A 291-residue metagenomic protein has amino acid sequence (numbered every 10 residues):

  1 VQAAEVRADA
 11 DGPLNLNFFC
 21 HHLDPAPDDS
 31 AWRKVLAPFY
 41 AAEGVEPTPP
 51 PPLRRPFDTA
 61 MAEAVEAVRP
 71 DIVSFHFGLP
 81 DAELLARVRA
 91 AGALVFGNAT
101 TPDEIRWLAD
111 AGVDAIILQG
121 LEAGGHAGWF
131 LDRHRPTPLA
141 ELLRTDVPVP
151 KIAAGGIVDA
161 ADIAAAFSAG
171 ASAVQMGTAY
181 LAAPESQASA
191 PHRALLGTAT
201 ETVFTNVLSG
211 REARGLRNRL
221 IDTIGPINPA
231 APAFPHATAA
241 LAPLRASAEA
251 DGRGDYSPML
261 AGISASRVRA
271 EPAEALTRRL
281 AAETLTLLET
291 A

Functional and structural regions predicted by a protein language model:
V1-R144: Active-site entrance/lid segments in N-terminal catalytic domains of soluble metabolic enzymes
L79, I157-V158: Residue-level detector of alpha-helix initiation sites
A123-I152, V158-A291: Conserved active-site-proximal phosphate/metal-binding subdomains
